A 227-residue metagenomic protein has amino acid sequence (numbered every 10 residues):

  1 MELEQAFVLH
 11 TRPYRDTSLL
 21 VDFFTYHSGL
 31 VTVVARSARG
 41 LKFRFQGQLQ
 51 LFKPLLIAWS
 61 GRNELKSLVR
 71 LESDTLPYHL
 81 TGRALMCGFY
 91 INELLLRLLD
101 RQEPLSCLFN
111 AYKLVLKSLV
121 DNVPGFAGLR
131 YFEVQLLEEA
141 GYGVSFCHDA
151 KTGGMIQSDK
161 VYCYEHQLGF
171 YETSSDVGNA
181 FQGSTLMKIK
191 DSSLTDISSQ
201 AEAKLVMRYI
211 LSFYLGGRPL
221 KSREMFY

Functional and structural regions predicted by a protein language model:
M1-L19, F24-Y227: Non-catalytic alpha-helical scaffolds and adjoining flexible linkers that form interface surfaces for assembly
